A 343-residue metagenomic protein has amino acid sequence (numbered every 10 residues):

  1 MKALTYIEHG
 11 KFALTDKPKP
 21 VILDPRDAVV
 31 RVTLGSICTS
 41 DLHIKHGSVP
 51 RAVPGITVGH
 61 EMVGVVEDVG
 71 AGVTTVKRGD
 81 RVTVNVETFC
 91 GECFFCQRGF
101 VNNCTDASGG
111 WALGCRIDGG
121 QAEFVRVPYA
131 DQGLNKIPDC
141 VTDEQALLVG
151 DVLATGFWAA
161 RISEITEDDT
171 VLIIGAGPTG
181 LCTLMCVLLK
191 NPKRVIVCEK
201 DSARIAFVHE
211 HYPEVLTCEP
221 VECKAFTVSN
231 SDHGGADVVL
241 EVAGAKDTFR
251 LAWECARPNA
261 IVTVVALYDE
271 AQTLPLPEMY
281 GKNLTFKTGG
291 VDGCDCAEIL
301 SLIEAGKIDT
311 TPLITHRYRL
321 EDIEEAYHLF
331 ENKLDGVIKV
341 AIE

Functional and structural regions predicted by a protein language model:
M1-A3, K200, R250-E254, G293-E343: C-terminal hydrophobic helical "lid"/dimerization subdomain of Rossmann-like NAD(P)H-dependent oxidoreductases
P20-G35, S48-Q97, P138-V141: Glycine-rich beta-strand-centered segment in the early N-terminal region that forms part of a ligand/cofactor-binding
L23-D24, K77, T166, R257 (+1 more regions): Residue-level recognition of short, solvent-exposed, well-ordered loop/turn junctions that link secondary-structure
E92-I174: NAD(P)H dinucleotide-binding glycine-rich loop of Rossmann-like/cofactor-binding domains, especially the beta1-alpha1
K136-E222: Mid-domain Rossmann-like dinucleotide-binding core that forms the NAD(H)/NADP(H) cofactor-binding site
S163, L188, I205-T285: Glycine-rich cofactor phosphate-binding loops and adjacent beta1-alpha1 units of small-molecule cofactor enzyme domains
E199, A266, G290: Conserved acidic E/D residue at the C-terminus of a beta-strand in Rossmann-like folds
